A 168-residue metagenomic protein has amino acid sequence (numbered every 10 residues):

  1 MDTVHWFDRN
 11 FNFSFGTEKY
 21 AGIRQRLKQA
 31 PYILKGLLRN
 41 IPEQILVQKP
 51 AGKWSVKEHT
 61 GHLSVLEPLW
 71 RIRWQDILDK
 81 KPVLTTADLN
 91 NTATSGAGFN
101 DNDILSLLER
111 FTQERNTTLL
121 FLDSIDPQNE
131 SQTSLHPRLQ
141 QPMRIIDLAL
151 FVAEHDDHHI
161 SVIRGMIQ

Functional and structural regions predicted by a protein language model:
M1-N12, E43-N90, T133-Q168: Short, contiguous alpha-helical
M1-Q29: Terminal targeting/low-complexity segments that flank the catalytic cores of oxidoreductases
G16-G22, I41-P42, L89-N90, N102-D103 (+2 more regions): General structural signal for secondary-structure boundaries
T17-K28, K57-T60, D101-L108, I145-A149: Amphipathic, non-membrane alpha-helical segments in soluble helical-bundle scaffolds
K19-G52: Short, contiguous, helix-prone interaction/anchoring segments in small proteins
Y20-G22, L69-R71, K80, F121-L122: A broad, low-specificity signal for short, low-complexity segments enriched in glycine/proline and polar/charged
Q25-P31, G36-L37, R73, T94-Q132 (+1 more regions): Acidic/histidine-rich alpha-helical segments that form the ligand environment of transition-metal centers
L37, I41, K81, I125-Q128 (+1 more regions): A short secondary-structure junction motif
